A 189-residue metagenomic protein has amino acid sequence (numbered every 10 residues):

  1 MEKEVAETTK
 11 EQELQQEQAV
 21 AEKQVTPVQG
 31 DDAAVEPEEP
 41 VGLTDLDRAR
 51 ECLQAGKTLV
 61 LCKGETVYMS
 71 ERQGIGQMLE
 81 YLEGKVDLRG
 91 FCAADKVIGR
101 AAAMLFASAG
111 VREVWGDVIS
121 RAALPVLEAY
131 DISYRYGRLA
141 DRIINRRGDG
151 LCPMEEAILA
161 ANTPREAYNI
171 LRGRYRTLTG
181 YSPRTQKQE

Functional and structural regions predicted by a protein language model:
M1-P40: Intrinsically disordered, low-complexity terminal tails and inter-domain linkers enriched for S/T/G/P/D/E
E2, E36-V60, N162-E189: N-terminal charge/polar-biased segments
A33, Q77-L79, P183: Polar low-complexity intrinsically disordered regions enriched in Ser/Thr and small residues
G42-D117, I144, G150: Conserved mixed alpha/beta catalytic, RNA-binding, or beta-rich assembly cores of soluble enzyme, regulatory
W115-I132: Mid-chain, well-packed structural core segment of small domains
E128-I132, Y136-K187: C-terminal binding/interaction regions
